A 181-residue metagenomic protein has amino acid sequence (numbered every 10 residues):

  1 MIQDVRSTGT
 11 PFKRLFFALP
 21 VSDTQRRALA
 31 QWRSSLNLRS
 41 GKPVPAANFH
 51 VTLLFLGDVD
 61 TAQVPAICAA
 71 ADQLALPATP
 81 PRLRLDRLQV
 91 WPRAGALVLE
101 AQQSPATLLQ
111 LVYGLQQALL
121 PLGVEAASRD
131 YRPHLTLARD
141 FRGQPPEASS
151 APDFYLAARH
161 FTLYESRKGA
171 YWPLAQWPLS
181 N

Functional and structural regions predicted by a protein language model:
I2-N181: Histidine-dependent nucleotide/RNA phosphoesterase domain, centered on the 2H-phosphoesterase fold with its duplicated
